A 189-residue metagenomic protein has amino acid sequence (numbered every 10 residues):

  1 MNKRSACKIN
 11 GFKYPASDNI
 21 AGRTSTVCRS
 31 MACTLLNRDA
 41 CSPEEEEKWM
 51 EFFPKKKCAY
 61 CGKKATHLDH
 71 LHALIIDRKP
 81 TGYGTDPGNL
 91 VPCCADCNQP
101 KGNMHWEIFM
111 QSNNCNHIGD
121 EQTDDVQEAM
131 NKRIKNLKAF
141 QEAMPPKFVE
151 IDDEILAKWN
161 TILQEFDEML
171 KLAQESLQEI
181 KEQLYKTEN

Functional and structural regions predicted by a protein language model:
N2-K57, R78-K79, T123-A143: Short, charged surface segments at domain edges that flank catalytic/cofactor-binding sites
P15-S17, F52, K56, K63 (+6 more regions): Generic signature of intrinsically disordered, low-complexity segments enriched in small/polar residues
S17, S42-E45, G62, R78-K79 (+4 more regions): Alpha-helix initiation/capping motif
K57-A95, K101-H117: Histidine-centered nuclease catalytic patch
Q99-N189: A detector for short metal-coordination/catalytic motifs
